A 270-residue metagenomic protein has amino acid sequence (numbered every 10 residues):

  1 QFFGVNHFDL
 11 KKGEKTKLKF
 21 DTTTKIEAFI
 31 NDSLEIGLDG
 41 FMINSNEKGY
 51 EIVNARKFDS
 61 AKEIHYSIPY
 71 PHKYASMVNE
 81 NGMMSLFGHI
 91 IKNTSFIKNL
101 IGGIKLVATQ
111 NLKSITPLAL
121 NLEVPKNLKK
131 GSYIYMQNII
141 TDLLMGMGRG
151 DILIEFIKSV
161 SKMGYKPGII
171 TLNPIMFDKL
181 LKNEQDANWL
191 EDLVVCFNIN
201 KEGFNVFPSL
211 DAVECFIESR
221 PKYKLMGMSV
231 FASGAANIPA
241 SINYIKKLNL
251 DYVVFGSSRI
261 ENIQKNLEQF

Functional and structural regions predicted by a protein language model:
Q1, H65-P69, Y133-M136, D192-N200: Non-cysteine beta-strand/loop elements that form the S-adenosyl-L-methionine
F2-N6, S33, L225, I263: Short low-polarity hydrophobic stretches
F3-V5, N127-K129, D211-F216: Short, composition-biased local secondary-structure segments
G4, D9, T116-P125, L248 (+1 more regions): Aliphatic-rich, non-membrane protein domains
V5-D21: A solvent-exposed, charged loop/short amphipathic helix patch at secondary-structure junctions
H7, K19, A28, I36-I43 (+5 more regions): Ligand-binding pocket scaffold of soluble enzyme catalytic domains
K12, I139-F270: Beta/alpha (TIM)-barrel catalytic core signal, keyed to glycine-rich beta->alpha loops juxtaposed to Asp/Glu that bind
T16-M147: Active-site beta->alpha loop and helix N-cap motifs at the rims of alpha/beta catalytic domains
